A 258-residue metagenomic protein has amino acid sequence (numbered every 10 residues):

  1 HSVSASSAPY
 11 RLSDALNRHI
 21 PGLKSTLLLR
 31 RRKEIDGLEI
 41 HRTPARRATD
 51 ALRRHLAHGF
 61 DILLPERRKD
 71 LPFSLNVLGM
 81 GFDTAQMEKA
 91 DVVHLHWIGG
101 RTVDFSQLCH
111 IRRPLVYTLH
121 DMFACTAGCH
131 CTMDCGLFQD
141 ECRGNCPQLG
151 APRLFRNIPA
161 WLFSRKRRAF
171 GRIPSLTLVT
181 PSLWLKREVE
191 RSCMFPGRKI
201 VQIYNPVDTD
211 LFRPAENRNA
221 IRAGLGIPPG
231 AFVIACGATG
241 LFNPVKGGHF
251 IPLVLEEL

Functional and structural regions predicted by a protein language model:
H1-R42, E88, I111, P174 (+1 more regions): N-terminal subdomain of nucleotide-sugar transferases
D36-R42, Q107, A127-T132, L137 (+3 more regions): Short aromatic-enriched loop/helix-cap "lid" or pocket-rim segments at secondary-structure transitions that line
L38-M80, G150-I158: A short, charged, and often flexible helix/loop element on the N-terminal side of the glycosyltransferase catalytic
F82-T102, P114-H120: Short N-terminal targeting/anchoring amphipathic segment
H110, F123, F138-V179, R187-R198 (+1 more regions): Membrane-proximal helix-turn-helix segments that form the acceptor-binding/catalytic region of lipid-linked
F163, R213-I227: A short helix/loop element that forms part of the nucleotide-sugar donor recognition site in Leloir-type
W184, P206: Carbohydrate-associated surface elements
I227-K246, P252-L255: Conserved donor-binding/catalytic core segment of Leloir-type glycosyltransferases
